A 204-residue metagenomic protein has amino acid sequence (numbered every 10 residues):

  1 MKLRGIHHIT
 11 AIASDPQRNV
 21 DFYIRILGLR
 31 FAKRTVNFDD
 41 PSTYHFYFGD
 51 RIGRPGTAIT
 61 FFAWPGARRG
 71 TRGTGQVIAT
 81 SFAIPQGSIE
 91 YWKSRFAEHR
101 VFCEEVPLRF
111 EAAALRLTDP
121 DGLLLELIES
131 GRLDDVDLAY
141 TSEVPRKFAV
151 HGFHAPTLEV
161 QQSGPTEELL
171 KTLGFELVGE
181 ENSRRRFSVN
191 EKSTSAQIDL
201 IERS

Functional and structural regions predicted by a protein language model:
G5-S14, P65-R95, A113-T118, H151-Q161: Vicinal oxygen chelate
I6-A13, L29, F46, G56-I59 (+5 more regions): Short, structured motif recognition centered on aromatic/hydrophobic residues
I12, P16, Y23, F82 (+1 more regions): Hydrophobic alpha-helical bundles that form the membrane domains of multi-pass transporters
N19-I24, F46, F96, G122 (+1 more regions): Conserved active-site tyrosine of GNAT-family acetyltransferases
R25-A32, V101, K171-V178: Conserved acetyl-CoA-binding loop of GNAT-fold acetyltransferases
K33-F38, F48-F82: Conserved donor-binding loop and adjoining core beta-sheet/short helix segment in diverse acyl/aminoacyl transferases
K33-T35, Y44, E90-A155, G179-E202: Vicinal oxygen chelate
H154, L158-E181: Hydrophobic, aromatic-enriched interface-forming segments
